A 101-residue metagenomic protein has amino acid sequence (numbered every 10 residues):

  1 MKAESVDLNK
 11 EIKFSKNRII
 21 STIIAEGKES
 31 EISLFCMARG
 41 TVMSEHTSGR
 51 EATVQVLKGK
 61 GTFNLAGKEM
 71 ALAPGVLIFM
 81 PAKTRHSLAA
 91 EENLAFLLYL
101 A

Functional and structural regions predicted by a protein language model:
M1-E29, N64: A short, N-terminal "cap"/entry segment at the start of jelly-roll beta-barrel domains of the cupin/DSBH fold
R18, S33-S48: Conserved short histidine dyad/triad with adjacent acidic residue
V42-M43, G59-N64: Short beta-strand segments in beta-sandwich/barrel cores
R50-G61: Glycine- and acidic-residue-biased ligand/ion/polar-headgroup-sensing regions
L57-K58, A73-P74, E92: A cytosolic small-molecule/anion-sensing beta-strand core signal
G67-A82: Short acidic-glycine-tyrosine-enriched beta hairpin
A82-A101: Ligand-binding loop in jelly-roll beta-barrel domains
